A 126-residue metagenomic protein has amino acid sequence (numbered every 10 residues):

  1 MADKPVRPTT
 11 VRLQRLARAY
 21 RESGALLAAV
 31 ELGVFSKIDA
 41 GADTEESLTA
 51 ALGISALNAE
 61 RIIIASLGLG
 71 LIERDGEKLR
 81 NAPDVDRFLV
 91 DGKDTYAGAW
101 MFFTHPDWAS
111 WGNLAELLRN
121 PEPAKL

Functional and structural regions predicted by a protein language model:
A2-K4, T10-A42, A50-G53, L57-L126: Conserved Class I S-adenosyl-L-methionine-dependent methyltransferase catalytic core
